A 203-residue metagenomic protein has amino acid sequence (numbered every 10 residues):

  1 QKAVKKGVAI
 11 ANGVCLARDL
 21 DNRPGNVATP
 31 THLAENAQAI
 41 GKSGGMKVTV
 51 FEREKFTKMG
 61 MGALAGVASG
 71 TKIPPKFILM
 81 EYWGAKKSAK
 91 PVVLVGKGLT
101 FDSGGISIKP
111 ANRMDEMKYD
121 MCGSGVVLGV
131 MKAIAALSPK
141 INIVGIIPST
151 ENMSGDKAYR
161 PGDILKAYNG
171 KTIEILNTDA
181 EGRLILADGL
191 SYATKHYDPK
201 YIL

Functional and structural regions predicted by a protein language model:
Q1-T100, L137, H196: N-terminal hydrophobic/helix-forming segments and targeting peptides
K2-K5, M59-A63, G104-N112, S154-R160: Short acidic, glycine/serine/threonine-rich loops at helix termini
I10-V14, V27-A34, M121-G125, A158 (+1 more regions): Electropositive phosphate-/nucleotide-binding environments in soluble metabolic enzymes
C15-L20, K90-V93, T100, G105-M117 (+2 more regions): Glycine/charged-rich beta-loop-alpha catalytic/anionic-binding loops adjacent to active sites
R18, A34-Q38, F77-I78, G125-A135 (+3 more regions): Predominant activation on well-ordered alpha-helical scaffold segments within soluble catalytic domains
A37, V92-L94, S107-E151, G182: Alpha-helical metal-binding/catalytic segments enriched in His/Glu/Asp
F51-E54, M80-W83, G96-G98, S103-G104 (+5 more regions): Fold-independent oxyanion-binding glycine-rich loops and adjacent beta-strand/coil segments at enzyme active sites
L137-I202: A glycine- and small/hydrophobic-rich beta-loop-beta segment that serves as a flexible "lid/hinge" or phosphate-binding
